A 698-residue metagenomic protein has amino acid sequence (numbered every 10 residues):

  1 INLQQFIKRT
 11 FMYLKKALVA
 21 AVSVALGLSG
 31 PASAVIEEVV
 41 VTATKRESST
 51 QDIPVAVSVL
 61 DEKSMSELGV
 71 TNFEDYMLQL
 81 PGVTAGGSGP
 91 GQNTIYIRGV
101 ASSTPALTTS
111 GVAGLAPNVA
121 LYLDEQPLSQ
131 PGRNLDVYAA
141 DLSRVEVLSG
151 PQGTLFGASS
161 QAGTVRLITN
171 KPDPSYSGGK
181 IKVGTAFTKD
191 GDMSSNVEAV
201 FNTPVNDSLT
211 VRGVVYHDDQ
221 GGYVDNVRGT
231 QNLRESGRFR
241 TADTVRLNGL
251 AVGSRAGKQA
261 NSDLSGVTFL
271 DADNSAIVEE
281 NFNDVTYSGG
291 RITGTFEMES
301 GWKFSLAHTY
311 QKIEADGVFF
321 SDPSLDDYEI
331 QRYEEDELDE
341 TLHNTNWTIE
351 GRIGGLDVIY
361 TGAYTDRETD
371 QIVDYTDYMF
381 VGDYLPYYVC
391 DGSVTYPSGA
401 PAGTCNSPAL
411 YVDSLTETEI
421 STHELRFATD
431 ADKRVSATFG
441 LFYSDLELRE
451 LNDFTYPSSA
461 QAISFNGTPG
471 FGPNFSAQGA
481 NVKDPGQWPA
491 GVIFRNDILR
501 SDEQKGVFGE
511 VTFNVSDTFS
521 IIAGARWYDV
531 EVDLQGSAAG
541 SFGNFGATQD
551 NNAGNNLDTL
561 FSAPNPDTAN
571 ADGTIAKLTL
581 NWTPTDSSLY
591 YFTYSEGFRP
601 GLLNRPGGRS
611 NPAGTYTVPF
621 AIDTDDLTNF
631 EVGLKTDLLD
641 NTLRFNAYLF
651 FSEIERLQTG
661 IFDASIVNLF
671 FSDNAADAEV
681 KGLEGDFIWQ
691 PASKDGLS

Functional and structural regions predicted by a protein language model:
A32-S66: Short, acidic, small-residue-rich periplasmic hinge/interaction motif at the N-terminus of Gram-negative outer-membrane
R46-S49, K63-S66, Q79-G82, A101-S103 (+13 more regions): Outer-membrane beta-barrel pore proteins
T185-K189, H217-G221, Y310-E314, I353 (+7 more regions): Transmembrane beta-strands of outer-membrane beta-barrel pores
K189-A315, H343-N344, T418-T422, D430-S444 (+4 more regions): Transmembrane beta-barrel wall of Gram-negative outer-membrane proteins
E198, T348-T376, T583, L589-G601 (+5 more regions): Membrane-embedded beta-barrel scaffold of Gram-negative outer-membrane proteins
V224-E280, D316-Y333, D374-D413, D453-D497 (+3 more regions): Solvent-exposed loop segments that connect transmembrane elements
T295-S300, T309, F427-D430, G440-S444 (+2 more regions): Structural signature of Gram-negative outer-membrane beta-barrels, strongest in the C-terminal barrel of TonB-dependent
A307-T309, L342-T369, S407-N544, N570 (+1 more regions): Face-selective signature of the C-terminal outer-membrane beta-barrel domain
